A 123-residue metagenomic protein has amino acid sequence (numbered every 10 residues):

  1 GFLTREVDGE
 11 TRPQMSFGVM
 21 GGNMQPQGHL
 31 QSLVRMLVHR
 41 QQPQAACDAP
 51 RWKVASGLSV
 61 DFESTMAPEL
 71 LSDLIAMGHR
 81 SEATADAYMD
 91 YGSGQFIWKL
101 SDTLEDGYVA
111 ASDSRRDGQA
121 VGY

Functional and structural regions predicted by a protein language model:
G1-Y88: Proteins synthesized as precursors that undergo proteolytic processing into mature forms
M66-Y123: Cofactor-centric catalytic regions
